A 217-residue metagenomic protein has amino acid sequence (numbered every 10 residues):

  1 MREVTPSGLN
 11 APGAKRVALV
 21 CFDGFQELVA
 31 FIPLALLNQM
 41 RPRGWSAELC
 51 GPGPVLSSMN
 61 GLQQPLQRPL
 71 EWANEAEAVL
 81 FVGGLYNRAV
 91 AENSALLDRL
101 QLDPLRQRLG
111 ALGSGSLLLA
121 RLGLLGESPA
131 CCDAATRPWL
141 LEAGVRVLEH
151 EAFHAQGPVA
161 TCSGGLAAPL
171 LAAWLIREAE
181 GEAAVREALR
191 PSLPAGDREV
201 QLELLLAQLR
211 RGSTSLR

Functional and structural regions predicted by a protein language model:
M1-L109, L117-R121, W139, A143 (+2 more regions): Extended, subdomain-level signal for the structured scaffold at the beginning of enzyme domains
C21, C132, S163: Small/polar loops that bind or transfer phosphate-bearing groups
P104-R108, G123-P129, P158: Short active-site oxyanion
L109-G110, C131, L148, A160: Structural detector of well-ordered beta-strand residues that form the stable sheet scaffold of enzyme domains
G126-A134, V147-H150: Short hydrophobic/aromatic-enriched beta-strand-loop microsegments
G157-S163: A short glycine-threonine-serine/GTX helix/turn-capping micro-motif
